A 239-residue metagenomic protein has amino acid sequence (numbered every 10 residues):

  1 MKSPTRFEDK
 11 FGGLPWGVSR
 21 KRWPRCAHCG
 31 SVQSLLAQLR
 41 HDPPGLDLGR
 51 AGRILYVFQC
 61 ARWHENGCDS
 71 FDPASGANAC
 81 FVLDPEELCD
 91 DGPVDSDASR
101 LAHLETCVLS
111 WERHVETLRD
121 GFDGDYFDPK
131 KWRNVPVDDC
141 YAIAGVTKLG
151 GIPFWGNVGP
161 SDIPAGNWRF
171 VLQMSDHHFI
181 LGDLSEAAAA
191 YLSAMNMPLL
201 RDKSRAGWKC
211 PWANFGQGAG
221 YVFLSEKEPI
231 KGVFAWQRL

Functional and structural regions predicted by a protein language model:
M1-L239: Preference for intrinsically disordered or flexible, low-complexity segments and adjacent hinge/connector residues
